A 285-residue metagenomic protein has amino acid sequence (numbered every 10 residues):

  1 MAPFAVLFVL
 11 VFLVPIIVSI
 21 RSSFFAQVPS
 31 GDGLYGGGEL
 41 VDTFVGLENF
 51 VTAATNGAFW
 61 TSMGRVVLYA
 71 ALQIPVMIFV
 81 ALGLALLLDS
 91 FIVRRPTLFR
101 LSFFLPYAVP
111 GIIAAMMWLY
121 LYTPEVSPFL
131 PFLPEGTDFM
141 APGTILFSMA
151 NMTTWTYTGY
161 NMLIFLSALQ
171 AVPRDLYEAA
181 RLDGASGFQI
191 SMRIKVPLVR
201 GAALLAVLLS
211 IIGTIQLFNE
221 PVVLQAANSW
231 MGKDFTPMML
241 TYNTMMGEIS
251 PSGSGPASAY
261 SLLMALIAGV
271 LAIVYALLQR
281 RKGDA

Functional and structural regions predicted by a protein language model:
M1-A285: A structural signal for multi-pass alpha-helical bundles of membrane permease subunits that mediate small-molecule
